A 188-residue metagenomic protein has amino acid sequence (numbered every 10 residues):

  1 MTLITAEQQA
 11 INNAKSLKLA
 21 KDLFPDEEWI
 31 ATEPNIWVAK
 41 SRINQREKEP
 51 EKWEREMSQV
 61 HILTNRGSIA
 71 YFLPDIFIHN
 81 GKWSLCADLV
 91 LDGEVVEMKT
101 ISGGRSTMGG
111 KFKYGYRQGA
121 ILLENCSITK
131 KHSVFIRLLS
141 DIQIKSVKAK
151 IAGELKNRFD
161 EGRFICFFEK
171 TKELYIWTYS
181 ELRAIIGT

Functional and structural regions predicted by a protein language model:
M1-N80, I101-T188: Metal-dependent nuclease catalytic core centered on acidic motifs
L89-S102: Conserved catalytic cores of phosphodiester-cleaving nucleases, focusing on short active-site segments
